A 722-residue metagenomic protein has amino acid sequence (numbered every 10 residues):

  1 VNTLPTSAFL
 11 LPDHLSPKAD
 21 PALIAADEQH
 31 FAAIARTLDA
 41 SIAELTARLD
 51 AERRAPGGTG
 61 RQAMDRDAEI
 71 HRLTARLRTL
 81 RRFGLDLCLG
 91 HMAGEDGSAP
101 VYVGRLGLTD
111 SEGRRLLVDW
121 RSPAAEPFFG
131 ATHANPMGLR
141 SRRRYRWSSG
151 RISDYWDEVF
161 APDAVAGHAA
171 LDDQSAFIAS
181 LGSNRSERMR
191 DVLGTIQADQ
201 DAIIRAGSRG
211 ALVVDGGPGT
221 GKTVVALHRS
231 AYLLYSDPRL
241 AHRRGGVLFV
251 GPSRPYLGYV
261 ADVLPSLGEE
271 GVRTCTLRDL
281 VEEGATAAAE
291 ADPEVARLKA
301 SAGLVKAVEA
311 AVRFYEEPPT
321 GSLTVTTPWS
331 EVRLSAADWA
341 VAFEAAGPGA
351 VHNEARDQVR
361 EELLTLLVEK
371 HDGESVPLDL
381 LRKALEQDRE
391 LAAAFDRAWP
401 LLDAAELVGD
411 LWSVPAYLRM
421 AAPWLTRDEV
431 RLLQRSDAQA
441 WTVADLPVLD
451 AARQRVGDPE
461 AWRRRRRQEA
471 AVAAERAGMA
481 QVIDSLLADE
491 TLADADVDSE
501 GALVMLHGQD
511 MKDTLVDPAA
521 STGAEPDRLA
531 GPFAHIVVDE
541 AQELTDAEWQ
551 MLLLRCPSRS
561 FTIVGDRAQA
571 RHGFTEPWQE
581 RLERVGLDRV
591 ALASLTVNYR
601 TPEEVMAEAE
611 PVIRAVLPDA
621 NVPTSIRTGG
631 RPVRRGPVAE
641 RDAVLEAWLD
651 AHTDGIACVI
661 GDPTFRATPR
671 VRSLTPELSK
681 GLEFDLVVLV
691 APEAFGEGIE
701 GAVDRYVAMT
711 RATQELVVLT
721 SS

Functional and structural regions predicted by a protein language model:
V1-L193, A198-D201: Extended, charged low-complexity regulatory segments
N2-E52, G167, D172, A179-A310 (+5 more regions): P-loop NTPase Walker
G84-L87, M92-H133, G268-L334, D338 (+4 more regions): Conserved P-loop NTPase-based nucleic-acid remodeling module centered on helicase motor cores
G182, G246, V250, E294-S301 (+8 more regions): Hydrophobic alpha-helical scaffolding
R239-L240, G245, R254-K299, V456 (+2 more regions): Conserved helicase motor core of SF1/SF2 NTP-dependent helicases
G246-F249, R273, L425-L433, A591: Conserved catalytic segments around the Walker B and adjacent sensor/switch elements of P-loop NTPase domains
K299-A393, R397-L407, G629-P632, D642 (+4 more regions): Acidic, Mg2+-coordinating catalytic modules of nucleic-acid enzymes
S330, L334-H535, T545-W549: Conserved helicase NTPase catalytic core signature
